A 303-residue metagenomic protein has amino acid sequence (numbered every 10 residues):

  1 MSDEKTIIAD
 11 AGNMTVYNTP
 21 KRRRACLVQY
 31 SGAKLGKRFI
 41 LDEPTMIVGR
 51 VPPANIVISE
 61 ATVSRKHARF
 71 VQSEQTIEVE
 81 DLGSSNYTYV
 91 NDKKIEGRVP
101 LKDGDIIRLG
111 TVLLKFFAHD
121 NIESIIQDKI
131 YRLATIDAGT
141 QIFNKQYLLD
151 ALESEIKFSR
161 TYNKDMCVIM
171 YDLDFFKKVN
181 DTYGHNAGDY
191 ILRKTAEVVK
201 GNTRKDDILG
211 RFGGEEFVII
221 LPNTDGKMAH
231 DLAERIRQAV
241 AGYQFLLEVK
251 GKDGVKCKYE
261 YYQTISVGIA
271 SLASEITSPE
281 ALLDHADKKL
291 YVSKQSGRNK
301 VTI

Functional and structural regions predicted by a protein language model:
M1-S59: Intrinsically disordered, low-complexity acidic Ser/Thr-rich regulatory segments
L35-G110: Forkhead-associated
Y89-A138, K145: C-terminal boundary/linker segments immediately following FHA domains
I130-D150, S159, Y171-H185, R193: Conserved nucleotide-binding and Mg2+-coordinating catalytic segments in signaling enzymes
T140, I169-D172, G214, A286: Conserved metal-coordinating catalytic motifs of nucleotidyl cyclase and c-di-GMP turnover enzymes
K145-K164, A196-R204, P222: Short regulatory alpha-helical coupling segments that immediately precede and/or link into cyclic nucleotide signaling
L209-R211: A short pre-motif secondary-structure segment
G226-H230, K258, A270-T302: Catalytic-core segments of nucleotide cyclases and related cyclic-nucleotide turnover enzymes
